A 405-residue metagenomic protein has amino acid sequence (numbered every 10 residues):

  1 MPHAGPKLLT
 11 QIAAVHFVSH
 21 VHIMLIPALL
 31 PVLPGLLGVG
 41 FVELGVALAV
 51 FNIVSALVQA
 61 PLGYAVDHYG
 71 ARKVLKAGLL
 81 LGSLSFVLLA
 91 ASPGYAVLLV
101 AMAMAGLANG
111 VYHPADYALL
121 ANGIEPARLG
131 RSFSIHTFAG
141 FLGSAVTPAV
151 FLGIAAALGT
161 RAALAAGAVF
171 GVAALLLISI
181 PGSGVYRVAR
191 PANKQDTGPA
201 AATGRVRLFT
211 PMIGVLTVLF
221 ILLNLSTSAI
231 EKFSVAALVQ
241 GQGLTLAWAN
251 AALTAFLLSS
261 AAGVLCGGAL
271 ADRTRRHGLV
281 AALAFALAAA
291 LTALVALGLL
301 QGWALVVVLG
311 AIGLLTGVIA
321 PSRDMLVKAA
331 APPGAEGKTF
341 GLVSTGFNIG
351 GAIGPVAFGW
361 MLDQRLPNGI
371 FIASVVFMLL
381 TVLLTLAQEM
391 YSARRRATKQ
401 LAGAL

Functional and structural regions predicted by a protein language model:
M24, N52-A60, S144-A145, L257-A261 (+2 more regions): Residue-level signature of mid-helix packing/kink "hotspots" within the transmembrane helices of 12-pass Major
I26-P27, P211-L257, A261: Extracytoplasmic gate region of multi-pass secondary transporters
L57-P93: Conserved MFS/SLC helix-loop-helix module at the cytosolic interface between two early adjacent transmembrane helices
V58-G70, V264-R276, L362: Helix-to-loop junctions at the C-terminal end of transmembrane segments in multipass secondary transporters
K73-V87, L279-L294: Structural signature of the two symmetry-related core transmembrane helices
A101-G140: Cytoplasmic helix-loop-helix junction between adjacent transmembrane helices in 12-TM secondary transporters
H136-Y186: Helix-loop-helix hairpin linking two adjacent transmembrane segments in secondary transporters
I180-T203, R395-A402: Flexible cytoplasmic inter-helical loops of multi-pass small-molecule transporters
